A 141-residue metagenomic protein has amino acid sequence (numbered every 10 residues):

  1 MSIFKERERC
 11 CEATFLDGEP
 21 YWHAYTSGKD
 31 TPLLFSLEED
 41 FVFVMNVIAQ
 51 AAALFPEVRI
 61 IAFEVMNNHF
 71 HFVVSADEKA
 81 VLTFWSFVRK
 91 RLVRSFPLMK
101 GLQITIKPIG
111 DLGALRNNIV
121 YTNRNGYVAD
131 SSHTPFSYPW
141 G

Functional and structural regions predicted by a protein language model:
M1-G141: Short catalytic/metal-binding and nucleic-acid-binding patches
